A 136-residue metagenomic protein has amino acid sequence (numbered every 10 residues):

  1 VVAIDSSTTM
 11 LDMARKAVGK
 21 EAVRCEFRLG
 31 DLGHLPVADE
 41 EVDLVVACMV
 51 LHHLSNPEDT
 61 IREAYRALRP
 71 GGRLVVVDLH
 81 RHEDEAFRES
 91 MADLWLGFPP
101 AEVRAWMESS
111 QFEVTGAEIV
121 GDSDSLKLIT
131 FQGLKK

Functional and structural regions predicted by a protein language model:
V1, V37, S55, R69 (+1 more regions): Short conserved AdoMet
V1-H34: Class I SAM-dependent methyltransferase SAM/SAH-binding core
S7, P36-A38, S55, P99: GHKL-family ATP-binding catalytic core of two-component histidine kinases
T9, S55-D59, D84: Short N-terminal helix/helix-N-cap motif within the alpha/beta-hydrolase-1
G33-V45: A short acidic, Gly/Pro-enriched loop at the edge of an enzyme's catalytic core that lines a small-molecule cofactor
D43-N56: A short SAM/SAH-binding and catalytic strip from SAM-dependent methyltransferases
E58-R73: A short glycine-rich, Lys/Arg-flanked "PGG" loop and its adjoining helix->strand segment in the class I
R73-Q132: C-terminal alpha-helical "lid/dimerization" subdomain adjacent to the S-adenosyl-L-methionine
